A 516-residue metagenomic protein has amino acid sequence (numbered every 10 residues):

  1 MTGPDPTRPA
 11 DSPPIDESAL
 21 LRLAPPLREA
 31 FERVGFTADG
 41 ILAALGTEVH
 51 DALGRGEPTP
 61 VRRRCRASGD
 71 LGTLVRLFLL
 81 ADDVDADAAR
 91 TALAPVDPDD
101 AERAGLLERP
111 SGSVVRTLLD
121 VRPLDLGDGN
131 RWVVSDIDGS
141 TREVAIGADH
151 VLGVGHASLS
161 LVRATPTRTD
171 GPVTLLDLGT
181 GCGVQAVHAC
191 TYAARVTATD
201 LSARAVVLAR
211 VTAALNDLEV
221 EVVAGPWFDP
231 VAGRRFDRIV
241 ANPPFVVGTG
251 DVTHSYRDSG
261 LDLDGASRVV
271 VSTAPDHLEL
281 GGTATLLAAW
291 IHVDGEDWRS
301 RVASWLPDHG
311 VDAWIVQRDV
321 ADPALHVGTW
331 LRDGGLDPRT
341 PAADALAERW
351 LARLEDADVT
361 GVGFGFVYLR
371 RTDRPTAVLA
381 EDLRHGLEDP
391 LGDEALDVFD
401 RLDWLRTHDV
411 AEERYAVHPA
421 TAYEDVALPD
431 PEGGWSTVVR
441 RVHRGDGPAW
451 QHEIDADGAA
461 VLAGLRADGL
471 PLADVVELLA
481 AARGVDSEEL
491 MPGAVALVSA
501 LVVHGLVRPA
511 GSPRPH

Functional and structural regions predicted by a protein language model:
R8-T73, T141-R142, R374-A463, R508-H516: Acidic, low-complexity/disordered tracts enriched in E/D and polar residues
D16, R33-L119, I137, I146 (+1 more regions): Hydrophobic alpha-helical segments that drive targeting, anchoring, or assembly
D70-L118, V162, P166, G171 (+3 more regions): Long, charge-rich, low-complexity alpha-helical segments
E108-L176, T180-H188, Y192: SAM-dependent Rossmann-like transferase core, predominantly class I methyltransferases with a strong bias toward
G155-A241, V247: Conserved SAM/SAH cofactor-binding pocket of Class I
S202, L263-Q317: Conserved Class I SAM-dependent methyltransferase catalytic core
A203, P243-V269: Mobile active-site "lid"/loop adjacent to the S-adenosyl-L-methionine
P323-F399: Flexible, glycine-/basic-rich loop-and-beta segments that form/coincide with the SAM-dependent methyltransferase
